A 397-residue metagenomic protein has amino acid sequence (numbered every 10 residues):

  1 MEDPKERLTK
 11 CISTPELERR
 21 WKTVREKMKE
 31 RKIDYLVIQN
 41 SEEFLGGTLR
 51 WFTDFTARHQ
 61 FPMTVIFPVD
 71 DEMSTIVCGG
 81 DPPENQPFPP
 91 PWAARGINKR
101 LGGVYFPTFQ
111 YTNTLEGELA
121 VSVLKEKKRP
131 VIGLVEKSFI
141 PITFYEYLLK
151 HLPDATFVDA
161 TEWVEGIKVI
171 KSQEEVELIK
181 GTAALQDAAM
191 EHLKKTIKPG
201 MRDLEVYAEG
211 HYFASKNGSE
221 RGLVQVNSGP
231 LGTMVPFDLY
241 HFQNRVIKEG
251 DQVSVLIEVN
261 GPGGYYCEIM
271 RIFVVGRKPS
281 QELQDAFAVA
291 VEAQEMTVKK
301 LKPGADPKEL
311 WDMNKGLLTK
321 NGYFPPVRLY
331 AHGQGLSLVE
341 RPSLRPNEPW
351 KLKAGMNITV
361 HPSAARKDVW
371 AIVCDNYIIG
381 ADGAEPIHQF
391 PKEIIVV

Functional and structural regions predicted by a protein language model:
M1-V397: Active-site neighborhoods and metal-handling regions in enzymes and metal-associated proteins
